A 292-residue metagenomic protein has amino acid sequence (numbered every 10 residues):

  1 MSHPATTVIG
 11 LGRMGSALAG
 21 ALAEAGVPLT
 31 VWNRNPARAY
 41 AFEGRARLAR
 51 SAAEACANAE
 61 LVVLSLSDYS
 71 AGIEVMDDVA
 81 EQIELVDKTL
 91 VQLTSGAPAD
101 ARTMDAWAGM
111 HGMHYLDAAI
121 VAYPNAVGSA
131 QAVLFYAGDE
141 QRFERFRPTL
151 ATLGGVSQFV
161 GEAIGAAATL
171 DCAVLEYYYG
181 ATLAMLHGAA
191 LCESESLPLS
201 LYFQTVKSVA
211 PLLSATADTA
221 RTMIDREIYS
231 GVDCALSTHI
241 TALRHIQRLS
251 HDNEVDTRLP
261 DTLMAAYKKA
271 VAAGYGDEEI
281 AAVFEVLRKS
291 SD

Functional and structural regions predicted by a protein language model:
M1-L64, P124: NAD(P)+-binding Rossmann beta1-loop-alpha1 motif at the extreme N-terminus of oxidoreductases
T6, G96-E176: Rossmann-fold dinucleotide-binding core
L29, L48, H114-L116, S157 (+2 more regions): Hydrophobic beta-strand scaffold residues
P36, A52-A57, L61-L64, D68-V133: Rossmann-like NAD(P)(H) cofactor-binding subdomain of soluble oxidoreductases
A166-S290: Helical "substrate-binding/catalytic lid" subdomain of Rossmann-like NAD(P)-dependent dehydrogenases/reductases
